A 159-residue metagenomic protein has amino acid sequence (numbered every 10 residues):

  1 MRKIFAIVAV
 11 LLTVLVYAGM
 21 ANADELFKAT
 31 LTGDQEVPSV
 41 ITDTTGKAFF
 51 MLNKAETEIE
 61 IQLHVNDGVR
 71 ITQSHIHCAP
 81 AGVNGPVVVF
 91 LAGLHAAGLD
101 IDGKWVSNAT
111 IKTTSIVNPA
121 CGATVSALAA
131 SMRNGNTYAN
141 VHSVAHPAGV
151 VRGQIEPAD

Functional and structural regions predicted by a protein language model:
M1-V8: Bacterial N-terminal signal peptides that target proteins for export
G19-D159: N-terminal leader/targeting pre-sequences
